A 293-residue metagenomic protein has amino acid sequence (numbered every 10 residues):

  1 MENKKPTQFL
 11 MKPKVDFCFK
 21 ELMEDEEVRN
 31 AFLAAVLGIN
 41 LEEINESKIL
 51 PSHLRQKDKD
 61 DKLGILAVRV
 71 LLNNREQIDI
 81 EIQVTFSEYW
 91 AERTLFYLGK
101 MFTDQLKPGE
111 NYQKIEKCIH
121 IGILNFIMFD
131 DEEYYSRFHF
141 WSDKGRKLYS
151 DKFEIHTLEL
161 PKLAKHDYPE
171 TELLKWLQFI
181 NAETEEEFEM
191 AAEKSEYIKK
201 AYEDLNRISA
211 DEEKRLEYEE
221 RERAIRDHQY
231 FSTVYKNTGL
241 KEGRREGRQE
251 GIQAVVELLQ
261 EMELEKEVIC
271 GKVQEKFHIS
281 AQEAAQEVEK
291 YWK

Functional and structural regions predicted by a protein language model:
M1-R215: Conserved single-residue anchors adjacent to enzymatic active/cofactor-binding motifs
E2-P13, F17, I78-Q83, Q178-K293: Short, charged alpha-helical interaction segments and adjacent helix-coil junctions
